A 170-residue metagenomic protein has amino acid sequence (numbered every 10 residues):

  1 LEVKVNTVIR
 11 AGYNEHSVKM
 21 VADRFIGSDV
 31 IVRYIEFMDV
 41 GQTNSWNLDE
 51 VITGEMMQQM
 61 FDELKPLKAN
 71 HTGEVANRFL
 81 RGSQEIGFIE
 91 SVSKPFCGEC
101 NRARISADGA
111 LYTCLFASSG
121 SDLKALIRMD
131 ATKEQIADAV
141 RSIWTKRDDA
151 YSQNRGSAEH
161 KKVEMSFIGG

Functional and structural regions predicted by a protein language model:
L1-N44, Q58-L64, D108: Conserved C-terminal portion of the radical SAM core fold that forms the substrate/S-adenosylmethionine-binding
V40-S152: Accessory C-terminal segments flanking Radical SAM cores
W144-G170: Short flanking/linker segments adjacent to small metal-binding domains or redox-active Cys/His motifs
